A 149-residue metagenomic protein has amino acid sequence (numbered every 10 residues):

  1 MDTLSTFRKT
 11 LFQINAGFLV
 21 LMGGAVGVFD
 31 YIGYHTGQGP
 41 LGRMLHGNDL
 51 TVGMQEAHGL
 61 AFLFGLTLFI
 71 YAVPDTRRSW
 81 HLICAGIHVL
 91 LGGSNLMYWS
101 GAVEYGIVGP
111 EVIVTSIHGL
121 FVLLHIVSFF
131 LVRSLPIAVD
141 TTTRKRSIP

Functional and structural regions predicted by a protein language model:
M1-M22: Cytosolic juxtamembrane helix and N-cap/initiation of the first transmembrane helix
M1-T3, R133-P149: Short, charged juxtamembrane terminal tails flanking transmembrane helices
G17-G59: Hydrophobic transmembrane helix segments
V20-M22, N48-I70, A85-G93, S116 (+1 more regions): Core segments of alpha-helical transmembrane spans in multipass integral membrane proteins
V26, T67-A72, N95-W99, H125-V132: Structural signal for membrane-spanning alpha-helices in multi-pass inner-membrane proteins, emphasizing helix cores
R77-C84: Membrane-interfacial loop-to-transmembrane alpha-helix junctions, especially the N-terminal start
G93-I113, F130-L131: Membrane-helix boundary connector in multi-pass membrane proteins
I117-T141: Membrane-water interface at the C-terminal end of transmembrane alpha helices
